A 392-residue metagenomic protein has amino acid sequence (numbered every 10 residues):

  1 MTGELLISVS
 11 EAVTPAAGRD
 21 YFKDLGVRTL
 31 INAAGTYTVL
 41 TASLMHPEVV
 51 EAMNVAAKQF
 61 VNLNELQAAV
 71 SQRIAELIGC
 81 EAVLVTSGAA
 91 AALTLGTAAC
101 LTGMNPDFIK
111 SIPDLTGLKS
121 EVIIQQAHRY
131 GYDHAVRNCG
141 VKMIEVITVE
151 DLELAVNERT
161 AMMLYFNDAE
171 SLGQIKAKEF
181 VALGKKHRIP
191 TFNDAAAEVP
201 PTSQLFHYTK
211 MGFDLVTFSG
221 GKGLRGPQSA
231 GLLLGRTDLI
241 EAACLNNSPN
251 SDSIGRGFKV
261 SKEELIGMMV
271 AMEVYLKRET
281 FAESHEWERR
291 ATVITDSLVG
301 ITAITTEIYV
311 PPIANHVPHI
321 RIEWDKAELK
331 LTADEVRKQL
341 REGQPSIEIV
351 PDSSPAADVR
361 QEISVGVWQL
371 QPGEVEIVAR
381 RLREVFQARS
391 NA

Functional and structural regions predicted by a protein language model:
M1-P15: N-terminal export signals
V13, A17-L40, L44, S71-V83 (+8 more regions): Conserved PLP-enzyme active-site core in the AAT-like
Y21, V299-E384: Conserved C-terminal alpha-helix-loop-beta "cap" of PLP-dependent enzymes that closes/shapes the active-site mouth
I31-A69: A glycine-/small-polar-enriched, mobile loop at the entrance of the PLP active site in fold-type I
A68, A90, K262, H285-T292: An alpha-helix initiation/capping motif
L77, L276-V310: Conserved PLP-dependent catalytic core of the aminotransferase class-I/II
V85, E145, N193, I308 (+1 more regions): A structural preference for short, hydrophobic beta-strand core positions in alpha/beta folds
E384-A392: Generic C-terminal helix-cap and adjacent flexible tail
